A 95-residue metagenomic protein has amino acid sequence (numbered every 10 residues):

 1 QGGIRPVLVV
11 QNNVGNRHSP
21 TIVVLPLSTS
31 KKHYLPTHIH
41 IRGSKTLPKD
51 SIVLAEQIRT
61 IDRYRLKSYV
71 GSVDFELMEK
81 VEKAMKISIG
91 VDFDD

Functional and structural regions predicted by a protein language model:
Q1-D95: Conserved functional hotspots at enzyme active or ligand-binding sites that engage polyanionic ligands
